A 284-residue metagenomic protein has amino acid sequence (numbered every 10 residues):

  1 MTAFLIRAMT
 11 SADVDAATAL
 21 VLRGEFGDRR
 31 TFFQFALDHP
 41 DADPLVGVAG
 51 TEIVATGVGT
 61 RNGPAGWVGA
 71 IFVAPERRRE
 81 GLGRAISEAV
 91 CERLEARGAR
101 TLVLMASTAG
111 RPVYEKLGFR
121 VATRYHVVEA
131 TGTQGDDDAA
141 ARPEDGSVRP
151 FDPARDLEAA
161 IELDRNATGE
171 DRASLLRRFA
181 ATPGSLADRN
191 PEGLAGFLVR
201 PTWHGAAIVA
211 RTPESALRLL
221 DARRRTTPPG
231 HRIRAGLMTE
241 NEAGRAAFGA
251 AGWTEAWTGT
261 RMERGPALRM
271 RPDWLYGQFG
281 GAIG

Functional and structural regions predicted by a protein language model:
A3, T10-R23, D136, A141-P143 (+2 more regions): A short, well-structured alpha-helix characteristic of acyl/acetyltransferase catalytic modules
A12-V14, T18-V58, R165-S185, R189: Active-site rim helix/loop that mediates acceptor-substrate recognition in acyltransferases
V46, T51-T60, A65-F72, E192-A206: Conserved beta-strand in the GNAT
R61, V103-M105, R120-Q134, E255-A267: Conserved catalytic-core motifs of GNAT/GCN5-like acyltransferases
V73, R79-E92, K116, P213-R225 (+1 more regions): Conserved acetyl-CoA-binding loop-helix of GNAT-fold acetyltransferases
L94-S107, P228-M238, G259: Conserved GNAT acetyl-CoA-binding A-motif
F119-H204: Amide-forming acyltransferase catalytic core, primarily the GNAT-like/NAT-type and related acyltransferase folds
G184, L194-L237: Flexible loop/N-cap segments at domain edges
